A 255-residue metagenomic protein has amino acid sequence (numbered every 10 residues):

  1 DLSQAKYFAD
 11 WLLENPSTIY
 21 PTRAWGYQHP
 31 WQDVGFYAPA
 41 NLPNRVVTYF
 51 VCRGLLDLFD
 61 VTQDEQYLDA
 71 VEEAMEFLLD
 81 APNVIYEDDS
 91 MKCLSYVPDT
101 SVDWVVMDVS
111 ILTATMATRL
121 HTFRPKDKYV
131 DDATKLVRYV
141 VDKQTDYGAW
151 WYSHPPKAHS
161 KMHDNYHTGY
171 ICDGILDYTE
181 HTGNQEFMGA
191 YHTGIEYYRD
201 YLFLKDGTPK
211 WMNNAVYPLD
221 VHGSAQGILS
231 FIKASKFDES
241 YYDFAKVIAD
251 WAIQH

Functional and structural regions predicted by a protein language model:
D1-H255: Glycan-recognition and catalytic cores of secretory/periplasmic carbohydrate-active enzymes
